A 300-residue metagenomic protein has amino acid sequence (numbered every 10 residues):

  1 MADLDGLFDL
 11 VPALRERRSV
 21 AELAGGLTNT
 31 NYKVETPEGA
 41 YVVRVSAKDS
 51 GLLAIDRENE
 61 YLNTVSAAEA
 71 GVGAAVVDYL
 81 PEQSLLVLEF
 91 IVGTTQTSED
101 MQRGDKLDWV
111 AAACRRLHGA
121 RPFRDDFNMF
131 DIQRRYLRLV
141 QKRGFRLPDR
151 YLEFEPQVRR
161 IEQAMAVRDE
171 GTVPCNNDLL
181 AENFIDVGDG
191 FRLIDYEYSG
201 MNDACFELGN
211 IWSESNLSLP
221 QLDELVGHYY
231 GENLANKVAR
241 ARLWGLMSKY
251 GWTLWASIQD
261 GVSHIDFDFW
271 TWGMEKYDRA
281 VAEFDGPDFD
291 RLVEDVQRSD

Functional and structural regions predicted by a protein language model:
M1-R15, S19, G119-N177, V187-G188 (+2 more regions): An alpha-helical support segment within catalytic cores of ATP-dependent transferases
V11, G71, C114-P122, M165 (+4 more regions): A general structural signal marking secondary-structure boundaries and capping sites
A21-A24, T28-T36, V42-V43, R159-L208: Active-site acidic catalytic loop and adjacent metal/ATP-binding pocket of ATP-dependent phosphoryl transfer enzymes
A21-D131, L137-L152: ATP-binding pocket architecture of kinase catalytic cores
R57, A239, L243-L246: Start-of-helix signal in alpha-solenoid helical-repeat scaffolds, especially tetratricopeptide repeats
W109, A113, E153, Q157 (+3 more regions): Charged catalytic carboxylate motif
R143-R150, W255-D300: ATP/Mg2+ or Mg2+-diphosphate-binding catalytic cores that bind nucleotide phosphates or diphosphates via glycine-rich
A204-A235, L246-H264, R279: Active-site activation/catalytic loop segments of kinase-like enzymes and analogous catalytic loops in related
